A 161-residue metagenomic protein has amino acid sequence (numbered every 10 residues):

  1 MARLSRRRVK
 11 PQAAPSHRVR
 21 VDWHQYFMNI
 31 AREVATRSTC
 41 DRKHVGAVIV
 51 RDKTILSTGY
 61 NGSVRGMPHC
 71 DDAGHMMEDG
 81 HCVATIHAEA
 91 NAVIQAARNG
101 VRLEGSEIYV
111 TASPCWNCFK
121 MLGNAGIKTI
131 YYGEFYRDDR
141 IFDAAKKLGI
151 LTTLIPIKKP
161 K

Functional and structural regions predicted by a protein language model:
M1-K161: Zinc-dependent deaminase catalytic domain
